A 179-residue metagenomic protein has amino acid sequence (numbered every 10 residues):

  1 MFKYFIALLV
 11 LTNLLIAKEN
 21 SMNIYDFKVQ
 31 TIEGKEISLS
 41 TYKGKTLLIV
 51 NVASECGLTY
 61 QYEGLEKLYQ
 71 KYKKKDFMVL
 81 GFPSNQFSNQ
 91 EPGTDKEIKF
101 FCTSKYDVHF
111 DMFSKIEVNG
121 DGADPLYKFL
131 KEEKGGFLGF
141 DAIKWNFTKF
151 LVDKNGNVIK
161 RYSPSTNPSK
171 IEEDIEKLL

Functional and structural regions predicted by a protein language model:
Y4-N13: Sec-dependent N-terminal signal peptides
K18-S40, Y60, P125: N-terminal "domain-start" segment that seeds a small globular fold
S40-Y60, L65, M78-P83: Short active-site neighborhood of thiol/selenol oxidoreductases, capturing the structured segment around
K43-L47, K73-M78, Y106-D111, K154-N157: Loop/turn elements at helix/coil->beta-strand transitions in domains of secreted/extracellular proteins
G57-K71, P92-D95: Typically the conserved alpha-helix immediately C-terminal to a functionally engaged Cys/Sec in thioredoxin-like
D76-G93, H109-G120: Thiol-based oxidoreductase modules, predominantly thioredoxin-like and allied folds used for disulfide exchange
K96-W145: Short, internal strand/loop/helix patches that form the active-site neighborhood or redox-interaction surface
P125-K128, E132-L179: Thiol-/selenol-based redox modules, centered on thioredoxin-like and closely related oxidoreductase domains
